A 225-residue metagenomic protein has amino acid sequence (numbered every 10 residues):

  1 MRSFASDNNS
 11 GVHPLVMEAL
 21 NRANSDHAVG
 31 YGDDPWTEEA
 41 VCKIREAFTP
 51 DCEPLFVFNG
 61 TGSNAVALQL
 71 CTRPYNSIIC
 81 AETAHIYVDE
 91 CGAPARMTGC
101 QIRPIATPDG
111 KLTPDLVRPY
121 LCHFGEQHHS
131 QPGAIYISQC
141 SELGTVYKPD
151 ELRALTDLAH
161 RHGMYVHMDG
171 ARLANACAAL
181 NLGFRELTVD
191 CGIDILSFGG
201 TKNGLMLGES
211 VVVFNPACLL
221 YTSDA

Functional and structural regions predicted by a protein language model:
S3-S6, P54-F58, C80-A81, P104 (+4 more regions): General beta-strand structural signal in soluble alpha/beta enzymes
H13-G60, E82-T83, Y87-V88, A93: Conserved N-terminal alpha-helix of the aminotransferase class I/II PLP-enzyme fold
L70-V88: Conserved PLP-anchoring active-site segment centered on the Schiff-base-forming lysine
P94, R172, V189-L219: Active-site PLP attachment segment
T98-E142, V146-A154: PLP-dependent aminotransferase-class I/II
Y147-A179: Catalytic PLP-binding core of fold-type I/II PLP enzymes
Y221-A225: Conserved small/polar residues in nucleotide/adenosyl-binding loops
